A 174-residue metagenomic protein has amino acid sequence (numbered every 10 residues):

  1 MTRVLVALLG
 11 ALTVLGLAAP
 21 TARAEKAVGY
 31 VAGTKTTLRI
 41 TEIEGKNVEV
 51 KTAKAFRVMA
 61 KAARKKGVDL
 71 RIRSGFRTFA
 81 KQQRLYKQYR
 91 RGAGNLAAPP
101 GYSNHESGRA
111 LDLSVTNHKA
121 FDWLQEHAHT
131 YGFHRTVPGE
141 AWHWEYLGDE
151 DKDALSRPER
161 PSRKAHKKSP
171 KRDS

Functional and structural regions predicted by a protein language model:
M1-A24: Secretory targeting and sorting signals
E25-E42, D173: N-terminal low-complexity, Pro/Thr/Ser-rich intrinsically disordered segments that act as propeptides or flexible
V28-G33, K54-V58, A93-A98: Short hydrophobic/aromatic-rich motifs at helix boundaries and adjacent loops
T36-S74: Active-site acidic/histidine clusters and adjacent loop/turn architecture that either coordinate catalytic ions
V48, T52-M59, K81-L85, A120-H127: Stable alpha-helical elements in mature extracytoplasmic
K61-V68, K87-R91, H129: Sec-exported extracytoplasmic/periplasmic mature domains
R71-Q88: Acidic helix-start/capping segments at beta-turn-to-alpha-helix junctions
G92, L96-S174: Catalytic cores and adjacent binding grooves of peptidoglycan-active enzymes
